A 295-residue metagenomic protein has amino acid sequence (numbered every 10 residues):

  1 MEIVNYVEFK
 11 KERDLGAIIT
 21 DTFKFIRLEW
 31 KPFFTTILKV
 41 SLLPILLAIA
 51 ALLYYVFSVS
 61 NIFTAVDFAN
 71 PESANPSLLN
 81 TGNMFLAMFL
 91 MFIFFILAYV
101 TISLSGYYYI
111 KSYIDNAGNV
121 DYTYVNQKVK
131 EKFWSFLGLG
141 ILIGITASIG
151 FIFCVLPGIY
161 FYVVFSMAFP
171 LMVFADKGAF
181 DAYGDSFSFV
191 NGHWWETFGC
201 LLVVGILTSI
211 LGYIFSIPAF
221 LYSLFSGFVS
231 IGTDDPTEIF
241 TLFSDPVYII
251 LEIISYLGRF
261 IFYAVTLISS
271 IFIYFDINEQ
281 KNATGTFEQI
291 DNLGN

Functional and structural regions predicted by a protein language model:
E2-E12, D21, N61-P71, Y107-N119 (+4 more regions): Juxtamembrane transition segments at transmembrane-helix termini in multipass membrane proteins
G16-L46, T123-I149, F161-I214, Y248: Interfacial aromatic "cap" segments that immediately flank transmembrane helices in multipass membrane proteins
K31-P44, M91-Y124: Cytosolic-side membrane-entry/anchor segment at the start of a transmembrane helix
L43-A48, F95-S103, I143, A147 (+2 more regions): Alpha-helical transmembrane segments of multipass membrane proteins
L47-S60, T101: Transmembrane-helix bundle segments that line or gate the permeation/cavity pathway in multi-pass membrane proteins
F57-M84, V120-G144, S148, G232-I239: Long, highly hydrophobic alpha-helical transmembrane signal-anchor segments
E72-A98, P246-I254: Membrane-embedded or membrane-proximal helical elements that form or frame transporter/channel pores
F89-L97, I149-L156, F169, I253-I261: Hydrophobic alpha-helical transmembrane segments of multi-pass membrane proteins
